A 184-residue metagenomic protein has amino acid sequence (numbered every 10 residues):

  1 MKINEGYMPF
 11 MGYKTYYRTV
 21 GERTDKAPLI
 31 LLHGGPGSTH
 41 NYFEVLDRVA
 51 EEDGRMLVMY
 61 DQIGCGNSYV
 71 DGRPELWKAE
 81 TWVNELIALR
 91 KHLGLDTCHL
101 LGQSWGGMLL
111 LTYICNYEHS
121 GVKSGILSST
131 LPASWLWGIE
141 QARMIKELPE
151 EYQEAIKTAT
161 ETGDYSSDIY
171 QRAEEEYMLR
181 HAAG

Functional and structural regions predicted by a protein language model:
M1-E5: An N-terminal hydrophobic leader/cap segment in hydrolases
Y7, M11-D71, E75: Conserved HGGG/HGGXW glycine-rich cap/lid loop of the alpha/beta-hydrolase fold
R18-T19, A88-H92, T112: Residue-level signal for well-ordered alpha-helical scaffold segments within enzymatic catalytic domains
D25-K26, G54, L95-T97, V122: A general structural motif
M59-W105, Y117: Active-site loop/oxyanion-hole signature of alpha/beta-hydrolase fold enzymes
D96-E140: Conserved hydrolase catalytic core segment
K123-D164: Flexible "cap/lid" loop of the alpha/beta hydrolase fold
K157-G184: Alpha/beta-hydrolase
